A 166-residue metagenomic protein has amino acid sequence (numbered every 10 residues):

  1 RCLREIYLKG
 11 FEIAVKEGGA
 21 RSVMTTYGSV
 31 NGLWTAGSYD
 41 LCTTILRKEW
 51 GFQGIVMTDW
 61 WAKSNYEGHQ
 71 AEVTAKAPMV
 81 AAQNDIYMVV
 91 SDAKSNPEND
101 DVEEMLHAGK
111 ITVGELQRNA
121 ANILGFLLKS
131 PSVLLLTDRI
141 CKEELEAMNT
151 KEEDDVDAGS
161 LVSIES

Functional and structural regions predicted by a protein language model:
R1-S166: Glycoside hydrolase catalytic-domain context in secreted enzymes
